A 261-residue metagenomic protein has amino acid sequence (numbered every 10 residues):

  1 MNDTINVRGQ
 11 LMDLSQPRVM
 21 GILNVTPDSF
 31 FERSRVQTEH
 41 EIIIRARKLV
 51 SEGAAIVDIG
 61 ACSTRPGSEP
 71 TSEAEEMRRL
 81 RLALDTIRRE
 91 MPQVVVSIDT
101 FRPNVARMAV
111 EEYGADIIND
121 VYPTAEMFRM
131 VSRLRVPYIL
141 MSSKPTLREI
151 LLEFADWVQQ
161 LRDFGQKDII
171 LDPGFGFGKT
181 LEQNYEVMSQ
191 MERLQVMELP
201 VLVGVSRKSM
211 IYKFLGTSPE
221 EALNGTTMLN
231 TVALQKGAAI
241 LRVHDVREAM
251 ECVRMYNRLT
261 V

Functional and structural regions predicted by a protein language model:
M1-P27, R162, T217, T260-V261: N-terminal amphipathic alpha-helix/helix-capping segment at the start of soluble metabolic enzymes
V7-R8, F31-R45, T64-L82, T86 (+3 more regions): Active-site-adjacent loop and "lid" segments of alpha/beta metabolic enzymes
V19-M20, E41-I42, K48: N-terminal structural segment of carbohydrate-active enzymes
I22, G60-C62: Acidic/polar N-terminal loop/beta-strand segments that form early-domain functional surfaces
I44-G60, K236: Catalytic domains of carbohydrate-active enzymes, especially glycoside hydrolases
